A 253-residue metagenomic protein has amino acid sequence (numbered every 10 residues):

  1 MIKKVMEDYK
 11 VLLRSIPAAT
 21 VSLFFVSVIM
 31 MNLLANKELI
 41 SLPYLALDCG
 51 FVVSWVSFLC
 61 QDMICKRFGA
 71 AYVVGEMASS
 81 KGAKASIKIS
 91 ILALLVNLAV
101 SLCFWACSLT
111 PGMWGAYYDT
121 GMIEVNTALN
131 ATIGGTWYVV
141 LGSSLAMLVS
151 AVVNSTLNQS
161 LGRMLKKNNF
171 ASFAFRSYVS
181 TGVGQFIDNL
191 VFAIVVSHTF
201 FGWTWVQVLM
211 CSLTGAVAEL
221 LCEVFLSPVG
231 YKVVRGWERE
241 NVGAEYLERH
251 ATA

Functional and structural regions predicted by a protein language model:
I2-I91, A99: Hydrophobic transmembrane alpha-helices
V11-I16, S41, L45, C49 (+8 more regions): Juxtamembrane/transmembrane-helix boundary motifs in multi-pass membrane proteins
V26, L92-W105, R176-Q185, N189: Small-residue-rich segments of transmembrane alpha-helices in multi-pass membrane proteins, especially helix faces
V28-N36, S101-S108, V196, G230: Structural signal for membrane-spanning alpha-helices in multi-pass inner-membrane proteins, emphasizing helix cores
N97-D119, M147, A151-S155: Transmembrane alpha-helix/helix-exit interface in multi-pass inner-membrane proteins
C107-Y138: Membrane-interface interhelical connector segments
I133-N241: Membrane-embedded alpha-helical hairpins and interfacial helices in multi-pass inner-membrane proteins
R239-A253: Short, charged juxtamembrane terminal tails flanking transmembrane helices
